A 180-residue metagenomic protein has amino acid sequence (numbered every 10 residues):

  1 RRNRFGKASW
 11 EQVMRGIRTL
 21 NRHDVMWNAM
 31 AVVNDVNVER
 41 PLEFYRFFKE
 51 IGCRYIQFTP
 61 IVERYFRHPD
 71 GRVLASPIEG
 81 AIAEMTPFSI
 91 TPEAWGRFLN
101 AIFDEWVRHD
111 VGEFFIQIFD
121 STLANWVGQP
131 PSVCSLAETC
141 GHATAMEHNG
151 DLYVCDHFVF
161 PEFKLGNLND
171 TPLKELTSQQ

Functional and structural regions predicted by a protein language model:
R2-E11, R18-S135, T139, A145 (+3 more regions): Radical SAM enzyme [4Fe-4S]-AdoMet core and its adjacent flexible, acidic and glycine-rich loops/tails across
P131, V159-Q180: Membrane-interface junctions of multi-pass transporters
